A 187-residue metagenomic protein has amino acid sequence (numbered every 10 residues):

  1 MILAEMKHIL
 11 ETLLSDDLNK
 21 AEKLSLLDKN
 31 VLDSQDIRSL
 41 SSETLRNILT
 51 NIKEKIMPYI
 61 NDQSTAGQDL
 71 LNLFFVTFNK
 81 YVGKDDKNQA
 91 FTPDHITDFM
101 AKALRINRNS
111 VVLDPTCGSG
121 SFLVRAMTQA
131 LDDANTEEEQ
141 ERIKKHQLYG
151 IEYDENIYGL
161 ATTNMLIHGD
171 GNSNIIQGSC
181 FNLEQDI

Functional and structural regions predicted by a protein language model:
M1-K80: Long recognition/docking surfaces used for binding and targeting
G83-I187: Conserved S-adenosyl-L-methionine
